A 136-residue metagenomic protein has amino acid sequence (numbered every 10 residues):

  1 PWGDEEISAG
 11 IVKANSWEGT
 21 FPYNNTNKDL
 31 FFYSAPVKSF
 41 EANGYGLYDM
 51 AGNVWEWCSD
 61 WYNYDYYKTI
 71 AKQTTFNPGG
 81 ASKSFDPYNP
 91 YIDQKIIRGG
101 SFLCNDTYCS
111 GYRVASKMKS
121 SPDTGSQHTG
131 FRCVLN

Functional and structural regions predicted by a protein language model:
P1-M118, P122-Q127: Functional-site microenvironments in short loops/helix caps that host divalent-cation chemistry
S126-N136: Short, structured beta-strand segments at or near domain termini in extracellular proteins/domains
